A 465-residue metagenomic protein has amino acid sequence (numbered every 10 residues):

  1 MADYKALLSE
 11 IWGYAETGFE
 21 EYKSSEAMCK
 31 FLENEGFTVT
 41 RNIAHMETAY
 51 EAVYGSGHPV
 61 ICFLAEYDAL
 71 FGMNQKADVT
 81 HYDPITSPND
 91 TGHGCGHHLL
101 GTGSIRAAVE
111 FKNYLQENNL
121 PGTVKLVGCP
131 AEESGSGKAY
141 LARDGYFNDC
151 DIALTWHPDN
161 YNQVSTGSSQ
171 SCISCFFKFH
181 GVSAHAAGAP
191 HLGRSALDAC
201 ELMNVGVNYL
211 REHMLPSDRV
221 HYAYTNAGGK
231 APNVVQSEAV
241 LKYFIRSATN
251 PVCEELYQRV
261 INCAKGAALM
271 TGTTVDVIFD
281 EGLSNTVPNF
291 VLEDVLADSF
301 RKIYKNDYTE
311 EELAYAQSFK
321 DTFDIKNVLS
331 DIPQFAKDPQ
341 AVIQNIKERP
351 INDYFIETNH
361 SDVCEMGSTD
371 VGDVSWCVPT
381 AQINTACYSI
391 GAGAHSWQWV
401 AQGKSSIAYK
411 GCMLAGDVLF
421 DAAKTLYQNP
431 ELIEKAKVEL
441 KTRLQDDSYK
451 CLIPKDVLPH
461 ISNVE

Functional and structural regions predicted by a protein language model:
M1-H93, H98, T102-R106, E110-G122: Acidic/His- and Gly-rich active-site-bordering loop/insert found across diverse amide/peptide-bond hydrolases
D3-L7, E20-F31, P59, T91 (+19 more regions): General structural feature for long, well-ordered alpha-helical segments within catalytic domains of soluble enzymes
A6-E10, Y82-D90, F179-A187, E238-R246 (+2 more regions): A short small-residue
I11, F63, H97, L126 (+7 more regions): Divalent metal-coordination and catalytic microenvironments
T17, V127-A131, D280-N285: Conserved short loop/turn motifs at secondary-structure junctions
T48-A49, L70-G72, V79-G92, H98-L99 (+2 more regions): Histidine/acidic-residue-rich, glycine-tolerant segments that coordinate divalent metal ions
C62-L64, H180, I383-A386: Non-cysteine beta-strand/loop elements that form the S-adenosyl-L-methionine
E201-E465: Metal-dependent amide/peptide-bond hydrolase catalytic core, centered on the "pita-bread" metallohydrolase fold
